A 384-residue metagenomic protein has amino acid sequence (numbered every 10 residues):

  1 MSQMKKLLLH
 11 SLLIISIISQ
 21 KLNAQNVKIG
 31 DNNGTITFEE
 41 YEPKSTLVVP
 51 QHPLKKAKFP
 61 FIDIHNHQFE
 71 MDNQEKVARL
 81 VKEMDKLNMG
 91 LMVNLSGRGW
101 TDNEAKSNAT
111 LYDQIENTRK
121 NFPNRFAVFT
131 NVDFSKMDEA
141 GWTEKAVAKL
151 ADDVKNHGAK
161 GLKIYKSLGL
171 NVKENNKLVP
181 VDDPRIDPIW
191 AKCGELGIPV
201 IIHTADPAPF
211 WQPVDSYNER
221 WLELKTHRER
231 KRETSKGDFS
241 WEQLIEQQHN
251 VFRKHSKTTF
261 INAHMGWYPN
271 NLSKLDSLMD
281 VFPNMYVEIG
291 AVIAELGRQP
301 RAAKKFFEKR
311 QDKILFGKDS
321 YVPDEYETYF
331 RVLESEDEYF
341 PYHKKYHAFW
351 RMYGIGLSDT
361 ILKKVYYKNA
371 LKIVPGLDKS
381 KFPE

Functional and structural regions predicted by a protein language model:
M1-Q25: Bacterial Sec-dependent N-terminal signal peptides
Q25-T118, A146: An N-terminally biased module of ancient metal coordination in phosphate/nucleic-acid-related enzymes
K28-N33, K106-K231: Active-site gating/metal-coordination segments in enzymes
P53-K55, L80-L87, Y112-R125, K149-G158 (+4 more regions): Acidic (Asp/Glu)-rich catalytic clusters
I62-N66, L91-N94, V128-T130, K160-I164 (+4 more regions): Hydrophobic faces of well-ordered beta-strands that scaffold small-molecule active sites in alpha/beta enzyme cores
H67, G97-R98, N131-S135, Y165-S167 (+5 more regions): Active-site beta-loop-alpha junctions enriched in small/polar residues
Q68-K76, R98-L111, S135-E144, V172 (+4 more regions): Acidic-and-aromatic substrate-binding clefts and catalytic sites of carbohydrate-active enzymes
K236, S240-E384: H/E-rich (His + Asp/Glu) clusters that bind or coordinate divalent metals
